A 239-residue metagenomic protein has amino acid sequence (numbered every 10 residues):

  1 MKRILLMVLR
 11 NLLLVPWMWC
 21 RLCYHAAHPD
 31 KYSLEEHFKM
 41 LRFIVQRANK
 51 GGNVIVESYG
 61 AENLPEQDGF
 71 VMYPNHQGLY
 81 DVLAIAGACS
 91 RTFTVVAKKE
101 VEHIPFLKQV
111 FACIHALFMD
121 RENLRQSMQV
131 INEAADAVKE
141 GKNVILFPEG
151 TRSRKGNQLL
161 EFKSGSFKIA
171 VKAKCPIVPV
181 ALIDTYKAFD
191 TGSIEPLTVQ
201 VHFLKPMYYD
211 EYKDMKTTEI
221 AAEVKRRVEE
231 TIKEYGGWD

Functional and structural regions predicted by a protein language model:
M1-E57, Q109-V110: A transmembrane-helix-recognition feature enriched in membrane-embedded lipid enzymes and envelope glyco-/phospholipid
I4, M128-D239: Non-catalytic C-terminal accessory region of glycerolipid acyltransferases and related lyso-lipid remodeling enzymes
L22-A26, E36-F38, G51-G52, E66-L124: Catalytic core of membrane glycerolipid acyltransferases/transacylases, capturing the structured, soluble-facing
G51-Y59, S127-M128, I183-T185: Short gly/ser/thr-rich secondary-structure transition/capping motifs
S58, L117-D120, Y209: Short acidic-hydrophobic, aromatic-tinged amphipathic segments that line or gate anion-handling sites
S58, M72, V95, V201-F203: Generic preference for hydrophobic
G60-P65: Glycine-rich helix-loop-beta junction characteristic of Rossmann-like nucleotide cofactor-binding loops
